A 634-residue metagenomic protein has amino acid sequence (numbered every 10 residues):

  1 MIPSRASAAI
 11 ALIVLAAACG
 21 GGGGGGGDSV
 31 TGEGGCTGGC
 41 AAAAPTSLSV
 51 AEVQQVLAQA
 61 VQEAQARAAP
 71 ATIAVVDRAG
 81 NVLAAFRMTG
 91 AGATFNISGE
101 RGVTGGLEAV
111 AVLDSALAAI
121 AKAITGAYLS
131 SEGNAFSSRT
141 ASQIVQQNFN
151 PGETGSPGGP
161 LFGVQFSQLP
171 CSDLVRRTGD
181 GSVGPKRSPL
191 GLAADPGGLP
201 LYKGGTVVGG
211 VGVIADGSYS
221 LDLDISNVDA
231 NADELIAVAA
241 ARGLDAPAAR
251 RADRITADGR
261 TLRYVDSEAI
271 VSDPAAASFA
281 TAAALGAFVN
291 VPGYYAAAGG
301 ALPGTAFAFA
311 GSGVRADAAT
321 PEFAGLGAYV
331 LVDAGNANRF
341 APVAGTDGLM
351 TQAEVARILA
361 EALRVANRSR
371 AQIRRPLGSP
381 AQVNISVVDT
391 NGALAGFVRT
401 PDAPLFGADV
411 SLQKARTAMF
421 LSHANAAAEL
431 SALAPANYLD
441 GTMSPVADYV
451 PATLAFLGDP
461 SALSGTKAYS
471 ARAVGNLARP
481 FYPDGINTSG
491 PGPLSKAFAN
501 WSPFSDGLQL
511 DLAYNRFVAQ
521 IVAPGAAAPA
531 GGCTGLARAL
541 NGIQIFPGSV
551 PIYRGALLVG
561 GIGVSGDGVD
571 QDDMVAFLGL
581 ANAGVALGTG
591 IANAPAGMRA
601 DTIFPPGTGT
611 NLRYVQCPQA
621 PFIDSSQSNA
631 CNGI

Functional and structural regions predicted by a protein language model:
M1-A8: Bacterial N-terminal signal peptides that target proteins for export
A11: Flanking scaffold residues of small Cys/His-coordinated metal-binding clusters
L15-A18: C-terminal motif of bacterial Sec signal peptides marking the signal peptidase cleavage site
G20-G25: Bacterial signal peptide processing site
G26-I634: Flexible, solvent-exposed loop/hinge segments and secondary-structure transition points
